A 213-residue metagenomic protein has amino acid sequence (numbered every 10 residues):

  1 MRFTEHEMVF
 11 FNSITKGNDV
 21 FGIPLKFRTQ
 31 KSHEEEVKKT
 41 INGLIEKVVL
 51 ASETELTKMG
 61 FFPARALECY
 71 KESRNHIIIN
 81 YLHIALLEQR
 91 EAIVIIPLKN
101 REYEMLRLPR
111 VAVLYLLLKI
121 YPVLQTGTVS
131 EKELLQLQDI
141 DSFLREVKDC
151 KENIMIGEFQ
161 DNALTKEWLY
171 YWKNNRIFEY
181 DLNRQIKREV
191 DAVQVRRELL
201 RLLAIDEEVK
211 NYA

Functional and structural regions predicted by a protein language model:
M1-I45, A51-F62: Short, amphipathic alpha-helical interface elements at domain boundaries that mediate macromolecular binding
E5, V20-F27, A51, K58-A213: Non-catalytic recognition/regulatory regions in large multidomain proteins
